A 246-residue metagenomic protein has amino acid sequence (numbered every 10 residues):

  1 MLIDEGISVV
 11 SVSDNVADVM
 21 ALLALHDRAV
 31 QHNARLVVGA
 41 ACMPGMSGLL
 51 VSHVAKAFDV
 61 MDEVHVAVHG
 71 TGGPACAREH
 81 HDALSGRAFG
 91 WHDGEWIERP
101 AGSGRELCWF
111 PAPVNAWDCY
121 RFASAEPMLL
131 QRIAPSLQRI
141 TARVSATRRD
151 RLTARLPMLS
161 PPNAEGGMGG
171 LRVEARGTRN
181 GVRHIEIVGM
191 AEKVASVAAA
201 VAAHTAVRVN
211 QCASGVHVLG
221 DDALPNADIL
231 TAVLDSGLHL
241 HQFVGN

Functional and structural regions predicted by a protein language model:
M1-V12: Rossmann-fold NAD(P) dinucleotide-binding segment
I3, V30, L234: Anion (oxyanion) recognition and catalysis
I7-V9, L36, L240: Hydrophobic beta-strand scaffold residues
S11, L36-G39, V66, A142: General beta-strand structural signal in soluble alpha/beta enzymes
S13-L36: Rossmann-fold NAD(P)-binding glycine/threonine-rich loop
V37-A55, T205: Short alpha-helices
K56-E186, S196: Active-site-lining helix/loop region of Rossmann-like oxidoreductase modules
D150-N246: C-terminal active-site/capping subdomain that shapes the small-molecule cofactor and substrate pocket of enzyme
